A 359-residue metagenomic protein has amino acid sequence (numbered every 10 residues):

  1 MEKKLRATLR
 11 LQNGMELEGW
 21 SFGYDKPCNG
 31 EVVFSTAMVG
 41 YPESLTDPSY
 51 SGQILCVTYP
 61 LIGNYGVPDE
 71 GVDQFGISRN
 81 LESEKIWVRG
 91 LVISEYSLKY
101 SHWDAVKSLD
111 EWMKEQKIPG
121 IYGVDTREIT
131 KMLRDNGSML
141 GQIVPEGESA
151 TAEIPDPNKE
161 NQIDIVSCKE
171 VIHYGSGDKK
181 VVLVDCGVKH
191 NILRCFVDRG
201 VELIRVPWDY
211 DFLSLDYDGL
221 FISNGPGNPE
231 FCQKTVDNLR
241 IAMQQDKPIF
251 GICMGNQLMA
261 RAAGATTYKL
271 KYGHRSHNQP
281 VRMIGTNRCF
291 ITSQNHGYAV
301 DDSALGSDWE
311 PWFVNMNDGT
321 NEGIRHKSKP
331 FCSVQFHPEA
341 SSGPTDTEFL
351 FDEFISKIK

Functional and structural regions predicted by a protein language model:
M1-D209, P229, S341, I355-K359: RNA-binding accessory domains that recognize and position tRNA/RNA substrates
T8, P280-R282, G323: Residue-level detector of beta-strand face positions
P119, K180, P248-F250, T266 (+1 more regions): Proline-centered loop/turn at the N-terminus of a beta-strand
K180-D185, T292-S293, C332-F336: Active-site-proximal beta-strand elements of phosphoester/diester hydrolases
K180-G251, L258: Phosphate-binding active sites in nucleotide-utilizing proteins
N224-A299, G343-K357: Cysteine-nucleophile active-site neighborhood
N287-K329: Catalytic beta-strand/loop cores that center a nucleophilic Ser/Cys/Thr and support acyl-enzyme chemistry
G323-K359: A glycine-centered loop/beta-turn motif at secondary-structure junctions
